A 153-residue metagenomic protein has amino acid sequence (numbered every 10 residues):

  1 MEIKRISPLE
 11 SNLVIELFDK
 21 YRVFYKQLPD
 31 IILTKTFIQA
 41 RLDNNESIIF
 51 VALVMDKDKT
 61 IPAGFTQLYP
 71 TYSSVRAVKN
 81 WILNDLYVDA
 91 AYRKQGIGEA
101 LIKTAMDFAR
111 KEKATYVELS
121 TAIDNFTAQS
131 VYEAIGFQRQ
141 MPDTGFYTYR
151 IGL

Functional and structural regions predicted by a protein language model:
M1-E16: A short beta-loop-alpha structural element at the N-terminal edge of CoA-dependent acyl/N-acetyltransferase catalytic
I15-A40: Conserved GNAT-fold acetyl-CoA-binding loop/helix
Q39-V51, I82: A short helix-loop-beta-strand connector motif used in the catalytic cores of GNAT acetyltransferases and, in some
V51, T60-P70, I82: Conserved beta-strand in the GNAT
V78-A90: Conserved acetyl-CoA binding element of GNAT-fold acetyltransferases
V88, K94-D107, S130, A134: Conserved acetyl-CoA-binding loop-helix of GNAT-fold acetyltransferases
E99, I123-T148: Conserved active-site alpha-helix within GNAT-family acetyltransferase domains
A109-S120: Conserved GNAT acetyl-CoA-binding A-motif
